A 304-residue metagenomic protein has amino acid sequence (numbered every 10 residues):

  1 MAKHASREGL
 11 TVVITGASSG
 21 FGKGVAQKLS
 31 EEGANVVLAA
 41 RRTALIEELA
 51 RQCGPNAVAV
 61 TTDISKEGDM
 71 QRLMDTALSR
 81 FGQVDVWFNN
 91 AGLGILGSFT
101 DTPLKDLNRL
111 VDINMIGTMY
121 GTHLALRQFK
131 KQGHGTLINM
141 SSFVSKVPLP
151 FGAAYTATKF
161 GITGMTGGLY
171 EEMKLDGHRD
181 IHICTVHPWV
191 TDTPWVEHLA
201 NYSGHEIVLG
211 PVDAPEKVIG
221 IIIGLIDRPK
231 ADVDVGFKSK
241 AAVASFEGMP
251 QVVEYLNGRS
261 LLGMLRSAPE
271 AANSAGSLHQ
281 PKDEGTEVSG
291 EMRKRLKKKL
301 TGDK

Functional and structural regions predicted by a protein language model:
S18-G20: Conserved glycine-rich cofactor-binding loop
E32-E48: Conserved glycine-rich Rossmann-like NAD(P)H-binding loop of the short-chain dehydrogenase/reductase
T62-R72, L104: The beta1-alpha1 cofactor-binding region of Rossmann-like NAD(H)/NADP(H)-dependent oxidoreductases
S98-F99, D106-V111: Substrate-binding pocket helix/loop in short-chain dehydrogenase/reductase
T122, T158: Active-site helix of classical SDR
S142: Residue(s) in the substrate-gating loop at a strand-loop-helix junction that position the organic substrate next
L175-A268: SDR active-site lid
